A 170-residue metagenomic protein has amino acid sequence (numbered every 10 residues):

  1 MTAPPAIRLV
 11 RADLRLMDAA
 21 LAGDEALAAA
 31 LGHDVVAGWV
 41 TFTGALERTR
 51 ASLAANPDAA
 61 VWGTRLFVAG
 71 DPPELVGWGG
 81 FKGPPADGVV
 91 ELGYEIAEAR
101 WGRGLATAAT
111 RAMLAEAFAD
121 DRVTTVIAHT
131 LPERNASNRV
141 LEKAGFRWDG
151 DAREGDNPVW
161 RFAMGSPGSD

Functional and structural regions predicted by a protein language model:
M1-E91, E95-A99, A115-E116, D120 (+2 more regions): GNAT-family acyltransferases
Y94, G102-E116, R139-K143: Conserved acetyl-CoA-binding loop-helix of GNAT-fold acetyltransferases
G104, A136, N157: Residues that form or flank phosphate/diphosphate-binding pockets in enzymes that use nucleotide phosphates
A128-N138: Conserved beta-strand-loop-alpha-helix junction that forms the acyl-donor binding cleft
